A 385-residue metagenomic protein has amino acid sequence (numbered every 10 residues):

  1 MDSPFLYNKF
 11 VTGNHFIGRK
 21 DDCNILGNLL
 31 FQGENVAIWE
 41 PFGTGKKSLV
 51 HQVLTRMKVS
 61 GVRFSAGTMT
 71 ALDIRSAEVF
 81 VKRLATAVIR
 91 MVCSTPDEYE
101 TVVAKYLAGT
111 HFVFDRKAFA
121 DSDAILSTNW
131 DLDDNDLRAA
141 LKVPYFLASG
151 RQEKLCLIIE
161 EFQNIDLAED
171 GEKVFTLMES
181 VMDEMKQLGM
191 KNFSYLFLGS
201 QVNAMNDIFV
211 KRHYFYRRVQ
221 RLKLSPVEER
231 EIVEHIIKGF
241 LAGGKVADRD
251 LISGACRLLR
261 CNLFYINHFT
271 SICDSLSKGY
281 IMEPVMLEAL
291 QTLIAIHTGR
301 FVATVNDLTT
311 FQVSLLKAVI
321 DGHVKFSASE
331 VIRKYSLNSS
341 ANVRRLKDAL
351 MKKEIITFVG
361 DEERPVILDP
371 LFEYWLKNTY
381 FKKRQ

Functional and structural regions predicted by a protein language model:
M1-P41, K58-V59, P370-L371, K382-Q385: A short, basic N-terminal segment
D2-F5, G299-Q385: C-terminal leucine-rich, beta-strand-based interaction scaffolds used for sensing/assembly
N28, Q32-N35, W39-T44, S48-C156 (+3 more regions): P-loop NTPase nucleotide-binding core
R56, I272, A349-K352: Alpha-helical DNA-recognition elements
S149-R151, N164-K211: Sensor-1/coupling segment of RecA-like P-loop NTPase cores
E160-F162: Walker B catalytic acidic pair
F209-S225: A short helix-turn-beta junction within AAA+ P-loop NTPase domains corresponding to the substrate/partner-engaging
E234-G299, T310: Amphipathic alpha-helical "lid/sensor" segments that cap RecA-like P-loop NTPase cores
